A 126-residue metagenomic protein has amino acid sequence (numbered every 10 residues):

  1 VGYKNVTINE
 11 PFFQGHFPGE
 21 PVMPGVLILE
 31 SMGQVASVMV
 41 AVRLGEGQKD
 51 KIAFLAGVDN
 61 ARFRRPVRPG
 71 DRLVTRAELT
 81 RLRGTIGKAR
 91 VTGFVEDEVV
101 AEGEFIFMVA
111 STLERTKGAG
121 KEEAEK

Functional and structural regions predicted by a protein language model:
V1-M23, I28: Catalytic strand-loop segment that frames the active site of acyl-thioester-processing enzymes
F17, M23, S31, L55 (+3 more regions): Short glycine/serine/threonine-biased micro-segments
F17-E20, M32, V42, G47-Q48 (+3 more regions): Short, charged/polar low-complexity linear motifs in solvent-exposed/disordered segments
M23-V40: Active-site- and interface-proximal helix/loop "cap" or "latch" segments in soluble metabolic and energy-transducing
I28, G57, K121-E123: Intrinsically disordered, low-complexity regulatory regions of eukaryotic regulatory proteins
A36-V74, V100, F107-M108: Hydrophobic beta-strand-centered segment that forms part of the acyl-chain substrate-binding groove
V67-D71, R76-K126: HotDog/MaoC-like acyl-thioester-processing domains
